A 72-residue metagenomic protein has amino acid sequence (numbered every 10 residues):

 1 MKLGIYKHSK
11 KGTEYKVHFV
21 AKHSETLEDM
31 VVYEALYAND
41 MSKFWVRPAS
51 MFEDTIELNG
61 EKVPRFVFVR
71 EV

Functional and structural regions predicted by a protein language model:
M1-H8: Short coil-to-beta transition motif at edge beta-strands of beta-rich domains
K10-G12, D40: Glycine-centered tight beta-turn/hairpin loop motif at sheet-sheet or coil-to-beta transitions
E14-A21: Short beta-strand-centered aromatic/proline hotspots
H18, E34, V67: Residues in well-ordered beta-strands of folded domains
H23-A49: Basic/aromatic-rich interaction segments and small domains that mediate binding to polyanionic partners
K43-V72: Intrinsically disordered, low-complexity, charged/polar segments
